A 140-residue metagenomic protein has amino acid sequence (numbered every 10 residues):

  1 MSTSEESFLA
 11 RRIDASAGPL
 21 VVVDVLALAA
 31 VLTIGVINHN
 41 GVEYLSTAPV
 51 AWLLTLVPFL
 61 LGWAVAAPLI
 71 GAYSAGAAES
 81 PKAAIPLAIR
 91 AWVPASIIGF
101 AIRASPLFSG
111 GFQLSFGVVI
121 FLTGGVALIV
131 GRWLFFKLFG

Functional and structural regions predicted by a protein language model:
M1-V22, K137-G140: Haloarchaeal acidic low-complexity proteome signature biased toward cell-envelope/secretome components but also
A17-A27, I85-P94: Select subsegments of transmembrane alpha-helices in polytopic membrane proteins, especially boundary-proximal
V25-T55: Membrane-helix boundary elements
V36-E43, G71-A75, L107-F108: Transmembrane helix-loop junctions in multi-pass membrane proteins
A51-P68: Generic alpha-helical transmembrane segments
I70-S105: Mid-chain, well-packed structural core segment of small domains
A101-V118: Membrane-helix boundary connector in multi-pass membrane proteins
T123-G140: Membrane-water interface at the C-terminal end of transmembrane alpha helices
